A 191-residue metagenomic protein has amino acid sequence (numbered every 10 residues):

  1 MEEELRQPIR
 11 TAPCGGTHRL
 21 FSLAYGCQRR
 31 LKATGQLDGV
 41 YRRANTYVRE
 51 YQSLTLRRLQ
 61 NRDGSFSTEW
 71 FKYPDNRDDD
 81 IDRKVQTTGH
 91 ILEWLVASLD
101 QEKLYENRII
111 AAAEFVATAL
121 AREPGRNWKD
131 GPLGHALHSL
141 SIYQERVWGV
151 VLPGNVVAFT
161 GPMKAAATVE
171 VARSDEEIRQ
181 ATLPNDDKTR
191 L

Functional and structural regions predicted by a protein language model:
M1-R6, N45: A surface/extracellular/periplasmic glyco- and lipid-processing/surface-interacting theme
E4, V48-L56, A112, V116-L120: Buried hydrophobic core positions in alpha-solenoid tandem helical repeats
P8-A44, L59-R108, A121-K188: An alpha-helical repeat/solenoid feature that recognizes helix-turn-helix modules
